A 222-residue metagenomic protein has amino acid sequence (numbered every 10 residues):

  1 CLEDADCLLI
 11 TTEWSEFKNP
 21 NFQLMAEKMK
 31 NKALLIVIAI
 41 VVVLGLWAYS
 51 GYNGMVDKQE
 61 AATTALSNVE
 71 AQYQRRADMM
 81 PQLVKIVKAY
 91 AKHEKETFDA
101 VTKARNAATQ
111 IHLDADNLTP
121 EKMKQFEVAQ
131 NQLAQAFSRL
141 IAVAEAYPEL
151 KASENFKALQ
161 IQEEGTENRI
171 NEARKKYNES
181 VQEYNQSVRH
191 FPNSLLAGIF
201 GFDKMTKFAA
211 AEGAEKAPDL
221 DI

Functional and structural regions predicted by a protein language model:
C1-K28: Structural/interface elements that position substrates and couple domains in central-metabolism enzymes
M29-I222: A helix-centric hydrophobic-segment signal that preferentially recognizes long, alpha-helical stretches used
